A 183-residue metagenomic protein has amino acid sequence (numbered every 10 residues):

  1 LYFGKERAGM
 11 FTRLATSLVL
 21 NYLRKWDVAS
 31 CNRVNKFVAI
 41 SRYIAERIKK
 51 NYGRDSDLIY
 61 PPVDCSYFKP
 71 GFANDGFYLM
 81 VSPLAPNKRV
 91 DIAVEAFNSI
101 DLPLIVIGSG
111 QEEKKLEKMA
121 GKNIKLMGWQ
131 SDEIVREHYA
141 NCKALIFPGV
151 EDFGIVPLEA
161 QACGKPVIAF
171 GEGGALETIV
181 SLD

Functional and structural regions predicted by a protein language model:
K5-F37, A45: Membrane-proximal helix-turn-helix segments that form the acceptor-binding/catalytic region of lipid-linked
V38, K69-K88, V94-I105: Conserved donor-binding/catalytic core segment of Leloir-type glycosyltransferases
E46, K50, R54-D57, P62-G76: Acidic anion/phosphate-binding donor-loop and adjacent secondary structure in glycosyltransferase catalytic cores
C65, P83-V90, Q111-E113, W129: A short, basic/aromatic alpha-helical/loop segment that forms part of the nucleotidyl-sugar donor-binding site
K114-R136: Nucleotide-activated donor-binding/catalytic signature segment of Leloir-type glycosyltransferases, i.e., the conserved
V135-R136, F153, G173-T178: Short glycine/proline-enriched, acidic/aromatic patches that form the donor-sugar handling elements
A140-D152, K165-P166: Acidic donor-binding loop of glycosyltransferase active sites
E159, E172-D183: Short acidic/histidine- and often glycine-rich active-site loop of Leloir-type glycosyltransferases that engages
